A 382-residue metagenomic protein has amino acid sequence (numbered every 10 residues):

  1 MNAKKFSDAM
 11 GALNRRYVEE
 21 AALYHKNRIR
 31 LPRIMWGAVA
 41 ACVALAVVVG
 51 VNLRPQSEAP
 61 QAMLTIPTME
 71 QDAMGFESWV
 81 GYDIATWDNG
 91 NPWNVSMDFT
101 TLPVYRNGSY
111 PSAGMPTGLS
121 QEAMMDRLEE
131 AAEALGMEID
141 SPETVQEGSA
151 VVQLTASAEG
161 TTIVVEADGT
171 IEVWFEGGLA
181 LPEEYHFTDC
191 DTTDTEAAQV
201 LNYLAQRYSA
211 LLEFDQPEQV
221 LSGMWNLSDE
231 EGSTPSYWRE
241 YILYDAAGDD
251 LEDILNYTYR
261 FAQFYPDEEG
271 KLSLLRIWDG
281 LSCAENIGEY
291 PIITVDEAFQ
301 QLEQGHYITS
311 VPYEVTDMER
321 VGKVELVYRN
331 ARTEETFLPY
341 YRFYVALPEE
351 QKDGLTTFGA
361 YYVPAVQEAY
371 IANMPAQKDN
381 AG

Functional and structural regions predicted by a protein language model:
M1-R30: Disordered, charged N-terminal biogenesis/targeting segments of membrane/secreted proteins
M10, M35-Q61: Single-pass transmembrane signal-anchor helices and their membrane-water interface zones
Y17, L135, I139, H306-T309: Short, flexible helical or helix-coil boundary motifs
P55-L255, Y259, W278-E285: Preferential activation on post-signal-peptide N-terminal prodomains/segments of secreted or lumenal proteins
V95, E122, D126-A131, L135-P142 (+3 more regions): A eukaryote-biased signal for long
I163-L181, E252-D279, E349-G382: A short, surface-exposed beta-strand/turn
Q199-Y341, V345-K352: Segments that shape or occlude catalytic/ligand-binding pockets
